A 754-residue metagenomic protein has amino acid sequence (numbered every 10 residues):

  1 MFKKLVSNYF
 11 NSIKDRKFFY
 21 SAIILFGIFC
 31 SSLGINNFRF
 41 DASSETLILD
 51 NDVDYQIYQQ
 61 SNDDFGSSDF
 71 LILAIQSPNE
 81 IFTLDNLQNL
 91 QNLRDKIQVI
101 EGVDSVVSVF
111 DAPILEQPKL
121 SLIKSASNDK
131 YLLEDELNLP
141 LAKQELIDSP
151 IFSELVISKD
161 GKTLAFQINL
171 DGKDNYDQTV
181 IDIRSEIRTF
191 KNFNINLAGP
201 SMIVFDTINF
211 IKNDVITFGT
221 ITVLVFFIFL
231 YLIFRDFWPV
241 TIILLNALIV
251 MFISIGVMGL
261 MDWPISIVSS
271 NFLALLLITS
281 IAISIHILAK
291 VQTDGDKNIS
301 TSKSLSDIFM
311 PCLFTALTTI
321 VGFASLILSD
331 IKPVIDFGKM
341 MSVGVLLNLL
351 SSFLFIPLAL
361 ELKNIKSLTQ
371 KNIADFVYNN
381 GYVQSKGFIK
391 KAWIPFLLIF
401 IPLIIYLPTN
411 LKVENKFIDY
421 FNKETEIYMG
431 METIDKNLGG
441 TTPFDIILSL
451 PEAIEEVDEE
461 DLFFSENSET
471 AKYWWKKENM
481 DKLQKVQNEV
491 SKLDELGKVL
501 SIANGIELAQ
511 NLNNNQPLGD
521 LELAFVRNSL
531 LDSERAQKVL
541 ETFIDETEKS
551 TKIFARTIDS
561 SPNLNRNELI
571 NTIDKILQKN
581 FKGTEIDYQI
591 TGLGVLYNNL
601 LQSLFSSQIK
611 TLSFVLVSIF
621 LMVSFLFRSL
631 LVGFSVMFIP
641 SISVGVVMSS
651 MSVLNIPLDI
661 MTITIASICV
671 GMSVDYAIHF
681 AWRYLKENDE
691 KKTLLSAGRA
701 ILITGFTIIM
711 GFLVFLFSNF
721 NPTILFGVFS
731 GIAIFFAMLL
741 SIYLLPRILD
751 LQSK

Functional and structural regions predicted by a protein language model:
M1-L25, L350-I405, T409, N415 (+2 more regions): Interfacial helix-loop-helix hairpins and adjacent transmembrane helices of multi-pass alpha-helical membrane proteins
S21-V53, I75, I331-P333, L398-M431 (+1 more regions): Transmembrane helices with small-residue packing motifs
Q59, D63, Q88, L132-F237 (+4 more regions): Extracytoplasmic
K212-L245, I249-I253, I320-S325, S607-F638 (+3 more regions): Internal alpha-helical transmembrane segments of multipass membrane proteins, especially hydrophobic lipid-embedded
P239-I287, L631-A681, L713-V714, L740-Y743: Hydrophobic transmembrane alpha-helices and their membrane-interface caps in long multi-pass transport proteins
L244, I283, D296-S329, N688-N719 (+1 more regions): Pore- and gate-forming transmembrane helices of large, multi-pass membrane proteins
L260, L277-V291, F309-L328, P333-A374 (+2 more regions): Transmembrane alpha-helices and their membrane-interface boundaries in multi-pass membrane transporters and channels
Q384-E522: Juxtamembrane segments of multi-pass membrane proteins
